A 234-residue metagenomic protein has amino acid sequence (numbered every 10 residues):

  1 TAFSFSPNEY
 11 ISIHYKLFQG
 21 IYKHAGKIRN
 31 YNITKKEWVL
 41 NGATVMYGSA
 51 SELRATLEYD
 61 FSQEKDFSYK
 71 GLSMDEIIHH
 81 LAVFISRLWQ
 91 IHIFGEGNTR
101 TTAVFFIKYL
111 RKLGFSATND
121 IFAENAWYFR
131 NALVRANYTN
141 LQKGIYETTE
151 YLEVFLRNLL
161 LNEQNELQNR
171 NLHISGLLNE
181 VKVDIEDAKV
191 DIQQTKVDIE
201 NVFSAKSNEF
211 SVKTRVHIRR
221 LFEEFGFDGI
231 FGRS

Functional and structural regions predicted by a protein language model:
T1-S234: FIC/Doc superfamily catalytic core
